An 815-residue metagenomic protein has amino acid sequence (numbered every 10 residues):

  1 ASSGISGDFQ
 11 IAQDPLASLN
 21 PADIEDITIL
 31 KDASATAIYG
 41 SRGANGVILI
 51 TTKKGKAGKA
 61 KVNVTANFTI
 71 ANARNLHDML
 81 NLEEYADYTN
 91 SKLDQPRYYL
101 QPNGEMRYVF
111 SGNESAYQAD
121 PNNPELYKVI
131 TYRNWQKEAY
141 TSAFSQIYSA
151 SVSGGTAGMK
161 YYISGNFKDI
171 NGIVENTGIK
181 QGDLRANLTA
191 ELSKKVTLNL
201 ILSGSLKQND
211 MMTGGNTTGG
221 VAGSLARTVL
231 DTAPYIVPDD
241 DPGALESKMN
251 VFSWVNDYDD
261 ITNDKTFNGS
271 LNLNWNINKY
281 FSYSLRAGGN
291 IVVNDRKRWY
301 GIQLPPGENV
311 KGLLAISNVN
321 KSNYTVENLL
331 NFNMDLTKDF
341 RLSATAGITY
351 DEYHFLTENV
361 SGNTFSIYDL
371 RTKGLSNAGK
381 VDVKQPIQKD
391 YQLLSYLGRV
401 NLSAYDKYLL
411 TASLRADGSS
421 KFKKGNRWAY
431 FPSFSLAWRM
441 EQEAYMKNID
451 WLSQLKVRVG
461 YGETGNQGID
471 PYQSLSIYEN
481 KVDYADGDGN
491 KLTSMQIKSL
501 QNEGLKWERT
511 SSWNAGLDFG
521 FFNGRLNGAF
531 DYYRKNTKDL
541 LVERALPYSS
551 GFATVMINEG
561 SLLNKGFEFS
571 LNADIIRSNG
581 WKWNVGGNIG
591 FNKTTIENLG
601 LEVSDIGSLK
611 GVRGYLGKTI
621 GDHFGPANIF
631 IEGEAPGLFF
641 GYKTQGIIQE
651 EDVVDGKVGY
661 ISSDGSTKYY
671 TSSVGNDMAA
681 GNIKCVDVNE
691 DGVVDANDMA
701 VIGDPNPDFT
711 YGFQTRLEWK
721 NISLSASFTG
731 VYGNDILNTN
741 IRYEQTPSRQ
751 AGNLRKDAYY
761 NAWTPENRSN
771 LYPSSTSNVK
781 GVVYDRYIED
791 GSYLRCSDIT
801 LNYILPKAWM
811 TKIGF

Functional and structural regions predicted by a protein language model:
A1, D14-K31, S41-N45, G55-T65 (+1 more regions): Periplasmic N-terminal gating module of Gram-negative TonB-dependent outer-membrane receptors
A1-S18, K56-N176, T213-N216, F252-I261 (+4 more regions): Residues embedded in well-ordered regular secondary structure
S2, A33-I38, G55-G58, I70-A73 (+9 more regions): Short beta-strands and strand-coil junctions in structured, solvent-facing domains, enriched
K31, G43, A143, G154-G158 (+5 more regions): A generic beta-sheet turn/junction motif
T69-L126, N359, I557, D574-V701: Conserved small-residue
N122-L126, A378-K380, S419, Q649 (+3 more regions): Extracytoplasmic gating/loop element in the C-terminal half of outer-membrane beta-barrel translocons and assembly
Q146, Q181, N187-V196, I201-L206 (+4 more regions): Extracellular/periplasmic, surface-exposed regions of secreted and cell-surface proteins
G646-G656, S662-G665, D704-L737: Glycine-rich, aromatic-lined ligand/substrate-binding cores of catalytic and carbohydrate-binding domains
